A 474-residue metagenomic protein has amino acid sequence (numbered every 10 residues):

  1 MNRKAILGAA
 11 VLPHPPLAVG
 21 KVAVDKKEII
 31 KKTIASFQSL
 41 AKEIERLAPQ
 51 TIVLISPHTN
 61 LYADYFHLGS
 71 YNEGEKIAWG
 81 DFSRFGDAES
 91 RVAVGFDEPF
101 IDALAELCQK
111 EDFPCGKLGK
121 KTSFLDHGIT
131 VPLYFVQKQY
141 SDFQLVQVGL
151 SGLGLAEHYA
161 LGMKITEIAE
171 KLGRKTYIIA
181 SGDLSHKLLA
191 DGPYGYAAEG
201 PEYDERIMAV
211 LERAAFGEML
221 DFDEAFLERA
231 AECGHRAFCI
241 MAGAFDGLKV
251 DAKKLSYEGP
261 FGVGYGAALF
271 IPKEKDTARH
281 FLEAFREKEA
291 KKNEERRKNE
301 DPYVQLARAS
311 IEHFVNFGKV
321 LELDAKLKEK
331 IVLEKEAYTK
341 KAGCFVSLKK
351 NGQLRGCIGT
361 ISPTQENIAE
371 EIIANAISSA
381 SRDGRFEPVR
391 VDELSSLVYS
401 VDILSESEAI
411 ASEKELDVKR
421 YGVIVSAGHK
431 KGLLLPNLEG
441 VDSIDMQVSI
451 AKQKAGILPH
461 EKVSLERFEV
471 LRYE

Functional and structural regions predicted by a protein language model:
M1-Q50, L61-M163, D191-Q305, D392 (+6 more regions): Flexible, D/E/H-enriched segments
T51-V53, Y177: Structural motif
H58-N60, L184-S185: Catalytic metal-binding/acid-base residues of hydrolase active sites
Y65-L68, K341-R355: Polyanion/phosphate-binding surface patch
G149-Y203, L348-I368: Active-site beta-strand/loop microenvironment that shapes enzyme catalytic pockets
E295-G343: Short, basic/aromatic recognition patches
I361-P388: A short mixed-secondary-structure module that forms the rim of ligand-binding clefts
S381-I410: Catalytic phosphate-donor-binding core of small-molecule kinases
